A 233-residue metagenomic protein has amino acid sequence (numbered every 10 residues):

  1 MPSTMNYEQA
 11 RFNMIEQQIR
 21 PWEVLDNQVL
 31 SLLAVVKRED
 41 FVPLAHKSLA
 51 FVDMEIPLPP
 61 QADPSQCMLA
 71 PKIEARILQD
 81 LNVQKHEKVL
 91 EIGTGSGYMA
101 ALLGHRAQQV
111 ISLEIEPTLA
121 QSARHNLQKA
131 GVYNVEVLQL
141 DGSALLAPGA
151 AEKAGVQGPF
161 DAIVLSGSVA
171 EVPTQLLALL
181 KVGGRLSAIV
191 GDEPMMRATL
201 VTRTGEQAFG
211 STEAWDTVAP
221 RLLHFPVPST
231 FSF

Functional and structural regions predicted by a protein language model:
M1-L90, Y98-A101, R106, L119-K129 (+3 more regions): Class I SAM-dependent transferase core
L78-F209: Conserved nucleotide-cofactor-binding alpha/beta core module
G191, M195-F233: Core SAM-dependent methyltransferase catalytic element
